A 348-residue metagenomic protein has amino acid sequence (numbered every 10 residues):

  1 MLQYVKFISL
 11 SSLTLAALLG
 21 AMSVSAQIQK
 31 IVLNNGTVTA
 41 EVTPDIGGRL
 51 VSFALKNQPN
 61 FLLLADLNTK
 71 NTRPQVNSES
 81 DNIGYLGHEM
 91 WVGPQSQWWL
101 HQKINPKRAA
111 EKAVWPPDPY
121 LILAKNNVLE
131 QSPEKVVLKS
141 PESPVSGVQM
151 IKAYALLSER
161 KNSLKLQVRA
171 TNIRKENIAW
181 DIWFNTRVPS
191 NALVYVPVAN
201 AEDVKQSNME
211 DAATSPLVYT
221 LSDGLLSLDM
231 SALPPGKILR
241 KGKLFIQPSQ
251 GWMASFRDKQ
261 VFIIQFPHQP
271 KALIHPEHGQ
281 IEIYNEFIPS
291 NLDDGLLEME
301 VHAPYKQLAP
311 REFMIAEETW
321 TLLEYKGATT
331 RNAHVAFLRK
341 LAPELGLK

Functional and structural regions predicted by a protein language model:
M1-L13: Bacterial N-terminal signal peptides that target proteins for export
L13-L19: Hydrophobic helical h-region of N-terminal Sec-dependent signal peptides in bacterial secretory/periplasmic proteins
A21-S23: N-terminal signal peptide c-region/cleavage motif recognized by signal peptidases
A26-K165, I173-K348: Surface-exposed acidic/polar loop and edge beta-strand patches at domain peripheries
